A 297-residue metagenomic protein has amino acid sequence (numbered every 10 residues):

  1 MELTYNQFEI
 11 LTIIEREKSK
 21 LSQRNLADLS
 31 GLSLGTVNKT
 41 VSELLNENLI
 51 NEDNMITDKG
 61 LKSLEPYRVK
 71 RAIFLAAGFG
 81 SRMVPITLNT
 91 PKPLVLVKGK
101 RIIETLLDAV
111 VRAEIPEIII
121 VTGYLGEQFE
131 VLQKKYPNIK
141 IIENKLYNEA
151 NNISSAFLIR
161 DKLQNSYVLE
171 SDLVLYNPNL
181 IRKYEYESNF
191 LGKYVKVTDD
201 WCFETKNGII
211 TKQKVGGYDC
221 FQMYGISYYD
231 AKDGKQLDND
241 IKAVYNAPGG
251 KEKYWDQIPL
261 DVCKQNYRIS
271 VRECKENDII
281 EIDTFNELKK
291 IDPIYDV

Functional and structural regions predicted by a protein language model:
E2-L32: Short amphipathic alpha-helical interface segments
E9, N177-G249: Conserved core of the sugar-phosphate nucleotidyltransferase
L11-I14, S63-G126: N-terminal glycine-rich phosphate-binding loop and ensuing alpha1 helix
E15, M55, L61-A72, M223-V297: Conserved alpha/beta core of the MobA/IspD/sugar-nucleotide pyrophosphorylase nucleotidyltransferase superfamily
G35: Key DNA-contact positions within bacterial/archaeal DNA-binding proteins
L45-N54: A short, conserved structural fragment
E130-W201: Conserved beta-loop-beta/alpha segment of the NTase-like Rossmann-fold superfamily that binds/positions NTPs
